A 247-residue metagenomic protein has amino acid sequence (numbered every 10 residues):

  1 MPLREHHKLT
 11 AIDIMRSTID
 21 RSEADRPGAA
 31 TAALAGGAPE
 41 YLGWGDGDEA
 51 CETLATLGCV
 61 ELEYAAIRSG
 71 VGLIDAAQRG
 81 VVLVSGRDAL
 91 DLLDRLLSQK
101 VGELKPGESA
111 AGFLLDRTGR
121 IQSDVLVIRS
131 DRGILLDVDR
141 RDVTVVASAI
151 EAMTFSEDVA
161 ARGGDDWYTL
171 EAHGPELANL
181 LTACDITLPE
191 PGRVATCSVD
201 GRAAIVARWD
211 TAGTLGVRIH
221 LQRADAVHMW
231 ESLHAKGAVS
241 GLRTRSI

Functional and structural regions predicted by a protein language model:
M1-L115, G119-Q122: Acidic, proline/glycine-enriched N-terminal capping motif
V81, S123-I247: Acidic, low-complexity central loop/insert segments
